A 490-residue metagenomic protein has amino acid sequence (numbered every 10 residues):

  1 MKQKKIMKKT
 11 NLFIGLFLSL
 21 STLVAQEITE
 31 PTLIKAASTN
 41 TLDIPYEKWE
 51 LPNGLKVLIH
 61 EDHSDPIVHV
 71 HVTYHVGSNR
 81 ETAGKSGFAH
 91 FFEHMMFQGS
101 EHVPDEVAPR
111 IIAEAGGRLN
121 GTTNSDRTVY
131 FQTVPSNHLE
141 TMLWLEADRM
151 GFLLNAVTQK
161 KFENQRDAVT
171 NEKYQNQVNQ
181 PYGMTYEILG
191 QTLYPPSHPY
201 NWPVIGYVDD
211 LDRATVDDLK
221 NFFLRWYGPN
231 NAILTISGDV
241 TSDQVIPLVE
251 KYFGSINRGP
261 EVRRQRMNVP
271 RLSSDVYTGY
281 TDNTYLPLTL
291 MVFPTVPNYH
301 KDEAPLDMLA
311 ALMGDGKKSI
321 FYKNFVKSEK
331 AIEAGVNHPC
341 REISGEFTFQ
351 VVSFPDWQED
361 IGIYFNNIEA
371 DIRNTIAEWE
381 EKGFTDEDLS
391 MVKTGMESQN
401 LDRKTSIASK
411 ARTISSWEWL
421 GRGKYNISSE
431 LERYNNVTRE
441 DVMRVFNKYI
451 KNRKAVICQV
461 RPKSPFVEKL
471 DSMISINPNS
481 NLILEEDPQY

Functional and structural regions predicted by a protein language model:
M1-T10: Positively charged n-region of N-terminal signal peptides that target proteins for export
N11-S21: Bacterial N-terminal signal peptides
E27-T32, L154, P229, I233-P297 (+1 more regions): An aromatic/glycine/proline-enriched structural segment found at the starts of mature extracellular/organellar domains
T29-E47, G190-A232, S242, P260 (+7 more regions): Histidine-acidic residue clusters that define the catalytic metal-binding segment of zinc metallopeptidase domains
K35-T73: Mature N-terminal segment immediately following signal peptide/propeptide cleavage in secreted/periplasmic
H60, D65-E81, G87-F91, D105-F152 (+6 more regions): M16 family metallopeptidases and their MPP-like homologs
S86-S100: Active-site SXXK
D441-V460: Bilobed periplasmic-binding protein-like "clamshell/Venus-flytrap" ligand-binding domains
